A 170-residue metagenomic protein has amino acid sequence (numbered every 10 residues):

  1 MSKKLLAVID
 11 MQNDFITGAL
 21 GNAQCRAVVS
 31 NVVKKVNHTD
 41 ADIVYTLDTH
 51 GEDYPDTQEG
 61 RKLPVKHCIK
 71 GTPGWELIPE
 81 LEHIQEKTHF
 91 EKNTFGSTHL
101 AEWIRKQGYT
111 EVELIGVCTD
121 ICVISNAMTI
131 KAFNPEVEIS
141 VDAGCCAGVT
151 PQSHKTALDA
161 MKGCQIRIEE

Functional and structural regions predicted by a protein language model:
M1-H89, V149, K155, D159-G163 (+1 more regions): Active-site acidic carboxylates
V32-H38, I124-N134: Histidine-anchored nucleotide/phosphate-binding helix
A41, T110, V137: Short acidic/polar active-site loop segments enriched in Thr and Asp
D48, F95, G144-C146: Active-site beta-loop-alpha junctions enriched in small/polar residues
G71-I121: Internal catalytic-core helix/loop-beta-alpha segment that presents or stabilizes conserved functional determinants
Y109, P135, I166: Short phosphate-binding/catalytic loops that engage adenosine nucleotides
E113-V117, V137-V149: A short glycine-rich beta-strand->turn/loop micro-motif centered on a GG-aromatic cluster
I121-I124, G148-P151: Short active-site-adjacent structural elements
